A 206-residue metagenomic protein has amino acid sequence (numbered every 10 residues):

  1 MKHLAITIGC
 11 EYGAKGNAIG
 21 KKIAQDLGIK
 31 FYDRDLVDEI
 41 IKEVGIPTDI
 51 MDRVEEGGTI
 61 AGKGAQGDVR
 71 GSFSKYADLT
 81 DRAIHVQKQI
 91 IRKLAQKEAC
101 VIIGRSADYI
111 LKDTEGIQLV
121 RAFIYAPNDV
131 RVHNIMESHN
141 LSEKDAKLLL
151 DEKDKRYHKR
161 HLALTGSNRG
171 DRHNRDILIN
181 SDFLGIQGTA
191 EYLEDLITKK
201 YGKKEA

Functional and structural regions predicted by a protein language model:
K2-I6, C10, E98: Pre-Walker A (Motif I) flank of P-loop NTPase domains
I8-K21: Glycine-rich phosphate-binding P-loop
K30-I41: Short beta-strand-centered segment that lines the nucleotide-binding/catalytic pocket of NTP-utilizing
I41-A99: ATP-dependent small-molecule kinase phosphotransfer cores that center on conserved nucleotide phosphate-binding segments
A61-Q66, S142-Q187: Small-molecule kinase domains that catalyze NTP-dependent phosphoryl transfer to phosphate-bearing small molecules
K88, I186-E194: Short, amphipathic alpha-helical "lid/cap" segments that border enzyme active or binding sites
I90-H139: ATP-dependent NMP and nucleoside kinases share a basic, alpha-helical "lid"
D195-A206: Short, charged, intrinsically disordered terminal tails
